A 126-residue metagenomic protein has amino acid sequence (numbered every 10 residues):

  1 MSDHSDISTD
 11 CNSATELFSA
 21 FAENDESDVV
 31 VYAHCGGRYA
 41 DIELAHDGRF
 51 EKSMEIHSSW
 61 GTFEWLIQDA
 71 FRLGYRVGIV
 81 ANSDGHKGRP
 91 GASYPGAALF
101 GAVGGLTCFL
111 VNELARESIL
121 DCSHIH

Functional and structural regions predicted by a protein language model:
M1-H126: Extended, charged catalytic domains and RNA/DNA-binding interfaces, predominantly in divalent-metal-using enzymes
